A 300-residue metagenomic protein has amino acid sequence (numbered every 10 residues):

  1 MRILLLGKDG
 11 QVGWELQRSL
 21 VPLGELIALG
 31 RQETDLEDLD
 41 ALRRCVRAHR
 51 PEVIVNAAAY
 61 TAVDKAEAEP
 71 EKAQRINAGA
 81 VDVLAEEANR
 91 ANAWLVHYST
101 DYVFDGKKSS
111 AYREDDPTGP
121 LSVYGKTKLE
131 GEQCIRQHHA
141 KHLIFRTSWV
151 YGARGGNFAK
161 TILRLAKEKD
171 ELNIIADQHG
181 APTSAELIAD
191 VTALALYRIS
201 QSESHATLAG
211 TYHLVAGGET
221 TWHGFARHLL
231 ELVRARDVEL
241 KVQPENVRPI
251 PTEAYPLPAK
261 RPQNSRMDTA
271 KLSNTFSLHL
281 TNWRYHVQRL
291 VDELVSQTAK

Functional and structural regions predicted by a protein language model:
R2-L20: N-terminal Rossmann NAD(P)H-binding glycine-rich loop of SDR-like oxidoreductase domains
L6, L29, I54-A58, L95-T100 (+2 more regions): SDR active-site strand-loop-helix element
V21-R44: Adenosine-cofactor binding site in Rossmann-like domains, unifying the SAM/SAH pocket of S-adenosylmethionine-dependent
L39-A78: NAD(P)H-binding glycine-rich loop region in Rossmannoid oxidoreductase-like domains and their noncatalytic homologs
R75, G79-V83, R90, V103-F145 (+1 more regions): Catalytic helix-loop patch of NAD(P)-dependent Rossmann-fold dehydrogenases
R136-L194: NAD(P)-dependent short-chain dehydrogenase/reductase
V191-T192, R198-P256: Mid/C-terminal beta-alpha module of Rossmann-like enzyme folds, strongest in SDR-family dehydrogenases/epimerases
T281-K300: Amphipathic terminal alpha-helices
